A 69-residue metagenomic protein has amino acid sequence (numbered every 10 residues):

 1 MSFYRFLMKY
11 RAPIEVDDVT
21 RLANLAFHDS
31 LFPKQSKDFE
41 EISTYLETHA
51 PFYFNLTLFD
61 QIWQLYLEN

Functional and structural regions predicted by a protein language model:
M1-L22: N-terminal acidic leader/helix
R5-K9, L25, D60-Q64: Short, hydrophobic/amphipathic alpha-helical patches that form generic packing surfaces within helical domains
E15-E47: Amphipathic protein-protein interaction modules
D29, E41-N69: Ankyrin repeat (ANK) tandem alpha-helical domains that serve as protein-protein interaction scaffolds, prominent
